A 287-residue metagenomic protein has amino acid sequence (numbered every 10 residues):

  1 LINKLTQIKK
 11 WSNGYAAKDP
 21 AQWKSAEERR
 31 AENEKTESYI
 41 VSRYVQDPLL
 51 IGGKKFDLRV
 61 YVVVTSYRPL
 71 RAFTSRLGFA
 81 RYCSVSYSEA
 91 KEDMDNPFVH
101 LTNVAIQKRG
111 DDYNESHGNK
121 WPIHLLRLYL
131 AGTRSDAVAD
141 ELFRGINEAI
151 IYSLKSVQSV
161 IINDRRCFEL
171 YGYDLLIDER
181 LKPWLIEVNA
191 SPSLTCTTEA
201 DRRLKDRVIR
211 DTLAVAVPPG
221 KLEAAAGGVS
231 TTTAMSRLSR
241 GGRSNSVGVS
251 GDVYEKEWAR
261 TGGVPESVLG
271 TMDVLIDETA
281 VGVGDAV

Functional and structural regions predicted by a protein language model:
L1-K9: Extended catalytic/binding region for NAD+/ADP-ribose chemistry, centered on the ART fold
K9, Y15-E32, T36-V45, G53-L170 (+3 more regions): Acidic, PEST-like segments
L50: Short acidic/glycine-rich loop or secondary-structure boundary segments that cap or lie
Y173-L175: Hydrophobic residue at the +6 position relative to the catalytic HRD Asp in the kinase catalytic loop
